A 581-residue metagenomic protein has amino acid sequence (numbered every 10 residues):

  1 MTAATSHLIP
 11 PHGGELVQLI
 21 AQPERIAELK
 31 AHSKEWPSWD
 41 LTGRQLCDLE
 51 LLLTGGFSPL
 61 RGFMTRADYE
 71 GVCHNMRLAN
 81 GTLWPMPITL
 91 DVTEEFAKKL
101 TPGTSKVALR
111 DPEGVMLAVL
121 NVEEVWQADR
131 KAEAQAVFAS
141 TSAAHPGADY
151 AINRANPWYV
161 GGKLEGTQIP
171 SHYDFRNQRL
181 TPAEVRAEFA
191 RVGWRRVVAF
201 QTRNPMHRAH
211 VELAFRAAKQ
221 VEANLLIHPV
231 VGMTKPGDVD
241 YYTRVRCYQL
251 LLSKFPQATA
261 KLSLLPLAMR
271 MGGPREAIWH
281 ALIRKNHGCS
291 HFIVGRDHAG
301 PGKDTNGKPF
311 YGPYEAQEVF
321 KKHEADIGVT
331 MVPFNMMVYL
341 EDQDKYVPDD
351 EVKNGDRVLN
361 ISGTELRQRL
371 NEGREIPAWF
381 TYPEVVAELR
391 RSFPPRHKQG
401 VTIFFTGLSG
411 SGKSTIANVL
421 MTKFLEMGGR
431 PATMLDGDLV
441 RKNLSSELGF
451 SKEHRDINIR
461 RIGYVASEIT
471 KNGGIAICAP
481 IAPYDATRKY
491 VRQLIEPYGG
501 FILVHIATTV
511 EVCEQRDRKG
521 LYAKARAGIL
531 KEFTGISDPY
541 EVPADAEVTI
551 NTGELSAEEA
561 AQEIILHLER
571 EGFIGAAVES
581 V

Functional and structural regions predicted by a protein language model:
T2-K398: Active-site cores that bind ATP or allylic diphosphates and position pyrophosphate for catalysis
E188, V192, K322-D326, M331-L503 (+1 more regions): Glycine-rich phosphate-binding loop of ATP-dependent small-molecule kinases
